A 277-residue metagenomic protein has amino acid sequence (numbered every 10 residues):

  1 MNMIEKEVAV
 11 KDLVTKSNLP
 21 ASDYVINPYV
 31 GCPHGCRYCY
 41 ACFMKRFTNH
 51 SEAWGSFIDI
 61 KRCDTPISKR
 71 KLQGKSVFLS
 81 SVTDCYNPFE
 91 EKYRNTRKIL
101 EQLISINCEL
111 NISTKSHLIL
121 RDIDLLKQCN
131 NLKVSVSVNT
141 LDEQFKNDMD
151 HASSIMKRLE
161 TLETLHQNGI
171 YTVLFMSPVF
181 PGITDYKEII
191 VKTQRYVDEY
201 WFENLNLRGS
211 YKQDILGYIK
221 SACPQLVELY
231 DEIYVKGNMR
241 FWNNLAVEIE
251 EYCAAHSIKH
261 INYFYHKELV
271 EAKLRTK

Functional and structural regions predicted by a protein language model:
M1-K133, L141-Q144, I155-M156, Q167: Conserved Radical SAM active-site core
N2-A9, T15-K16, K187-K277: Auxiliary Fe-S-binding modules of radical SAM enzymes
S76-F78, E109-N111, N131-S135, Y171-F175 (+3 more regions): Structural preference for beta-strand elements that scaffold enzyme active sites
V82-D84, K115-H117, S137-L141, S177-V179 (+2 more regions): Active-site beta-loop-alpha junctions enriched in small/polar residues
C85-N87, E143-H151, Y171-S177, K236: Surface-exposed cleft-lining segments at the edges of enzyme active sites
I104, H166-Q167, Q194, A254: Anion (oxyanion) recognition and catalysis
A152-T164: Glycine-rich S-adenosyl-L-methionine
T164-T184, K236-M239: Conserved strand-turn element in the central/C-terminal portion of the radical SAM core barrel that lines
